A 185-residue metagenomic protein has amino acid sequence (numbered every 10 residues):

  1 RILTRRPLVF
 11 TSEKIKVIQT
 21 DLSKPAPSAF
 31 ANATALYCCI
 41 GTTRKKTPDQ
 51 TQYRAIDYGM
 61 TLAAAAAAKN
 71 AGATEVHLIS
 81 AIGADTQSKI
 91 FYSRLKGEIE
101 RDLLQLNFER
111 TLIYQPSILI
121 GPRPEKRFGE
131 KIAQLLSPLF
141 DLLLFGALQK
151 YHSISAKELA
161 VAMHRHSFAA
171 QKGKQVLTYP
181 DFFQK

Functional and structural regions predicted by a protein language model:
I2-V9: Short, polar loop motifs at secondary-structure junctions
T4, Q19-T20, Q115: Short loop/edge segments at beta-strand edges and connector loops that shape dinucleotide/nucleotide cofactor-binding
V9, I15-A63, A67-N70, D85: NAD(P)H-binding glycine-rich loop region in Rossmannoid oxidoreductase-like domains and their noncatalytic homologs
F10-S12, K24, N32, G121-P122 (+2 more regions): Generic structural "secondary-structure junction" signal
I40-T42, A81-I82, P116-S117: Histidine- and/or cysteine-centered catalytic micro-motif in compact active-site loops
T47-Q50, A55-E98, Q105, E109-Y114: Conserved Rossmann-fold NAD(P)-dependent oxidoreductase catalytic core, especially the SDR/UDP-sugar
T86-K185: Oxidoreductase cofactor-interface core, primarily capturing Rossmann-like NAD(P)-dependent enzymes
